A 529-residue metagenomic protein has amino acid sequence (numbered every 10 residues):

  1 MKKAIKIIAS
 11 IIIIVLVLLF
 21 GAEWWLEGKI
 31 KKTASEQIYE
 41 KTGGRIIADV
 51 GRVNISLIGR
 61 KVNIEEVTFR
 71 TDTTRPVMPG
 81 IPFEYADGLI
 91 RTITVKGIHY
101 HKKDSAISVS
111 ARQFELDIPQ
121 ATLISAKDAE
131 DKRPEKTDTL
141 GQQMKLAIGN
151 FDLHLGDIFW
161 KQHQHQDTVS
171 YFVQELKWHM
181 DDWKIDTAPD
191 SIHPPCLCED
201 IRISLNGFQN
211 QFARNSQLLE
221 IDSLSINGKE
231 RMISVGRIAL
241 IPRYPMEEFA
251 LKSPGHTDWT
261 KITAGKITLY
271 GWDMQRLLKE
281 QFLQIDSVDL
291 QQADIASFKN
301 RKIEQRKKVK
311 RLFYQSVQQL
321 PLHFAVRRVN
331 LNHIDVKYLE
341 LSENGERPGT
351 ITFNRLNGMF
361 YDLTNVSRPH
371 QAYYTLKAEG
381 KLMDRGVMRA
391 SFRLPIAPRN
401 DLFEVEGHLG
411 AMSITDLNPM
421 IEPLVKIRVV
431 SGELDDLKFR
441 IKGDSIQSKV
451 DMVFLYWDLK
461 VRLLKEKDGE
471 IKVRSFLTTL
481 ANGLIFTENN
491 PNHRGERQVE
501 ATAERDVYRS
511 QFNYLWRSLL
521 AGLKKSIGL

Functional and structural regions predicted by a protein language model:
K2-A9, P395, D401, H408 (+1 more regions): Extended terminal
K6-G21: Hydrophobic membrane-insertion alpha-helices, especially the h-region of bacterial N-terminal signal peptides
L18-L123, G141-Q142, I148, H163-G265 (+2 more regions): Terminal hydrophobic membrane-targeting helix
D72-P76, D131-K136, R202, Y244-L251 (+3 more regions): Flexible, solvent-exposed coil segments and beta strand-coil junctions, predominantly the extracellular/periplasmic
V95-I98, K102, I107-R231, K310-F403: Elongated, acidic membrane-bridging lipid-handling scaffolds and related periplasm/extracellular "bridge/tunnel" systems
V109-F114, I203, E280-R301, Q315-F324 (+6 more regions): Glycine-rich, small/hydroxylated-residue low-complexity segments
L123-A126, P245, S297-K299, V461-L463: Outer-membrane beta-barrel proteins
D128-P134, I303-V309, L424-V425, K467-V473: Flexible, surface-exposed loop regions and adjacent strand-edge segments of Gram-negative outer-membrane beta-barrel
